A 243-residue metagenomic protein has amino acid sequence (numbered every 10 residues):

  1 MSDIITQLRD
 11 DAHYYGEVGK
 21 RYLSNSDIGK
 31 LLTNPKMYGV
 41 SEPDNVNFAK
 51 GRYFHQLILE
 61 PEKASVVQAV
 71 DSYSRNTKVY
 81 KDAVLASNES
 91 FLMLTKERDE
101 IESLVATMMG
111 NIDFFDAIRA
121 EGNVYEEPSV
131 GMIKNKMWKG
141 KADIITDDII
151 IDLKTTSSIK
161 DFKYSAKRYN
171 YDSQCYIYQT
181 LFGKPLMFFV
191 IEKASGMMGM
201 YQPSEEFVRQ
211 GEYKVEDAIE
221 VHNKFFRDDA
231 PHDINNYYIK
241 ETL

Functional and structural regions predicted by a protein language model:
M1-K139, I239-L243: Metal-dependent nuclease catalytic cores that hydrolyze phosphodiester bonds in DNA/RNA, characterized by
E42-P43, E89-M93, K160-Y169, S204-F207: Short histidine-centered catalytic/ligand-binding loop motif
A49, K139, N170-S173, I177 (+1 more regions): Short, well-structured alpha-helical interface segments that form or flank functional binding sites
A64-S65, I150, K184-F189: Substrate-binding/catalytic groove segments of enzymes that remodel or degrade extracellular structural polymers
R98, Y164, I177-L243: Metal-dependent nuclease catalytic regions and adjoining charged, substrate-binding loops involved in nucleic-acid end
P128-V130, I149, K154-T156, I191-K193: Histidine- and/or cysteine-centered catalytic micro-motif in compact active-site loops
N135-K139, T146-D148, K184, S195-G196: Coil-to-beta-strand transition motifs
G140-F162, Y178: Conserved catalytic cores of phosphodiester-cleaving nucleases, focusing on short active-site segments
